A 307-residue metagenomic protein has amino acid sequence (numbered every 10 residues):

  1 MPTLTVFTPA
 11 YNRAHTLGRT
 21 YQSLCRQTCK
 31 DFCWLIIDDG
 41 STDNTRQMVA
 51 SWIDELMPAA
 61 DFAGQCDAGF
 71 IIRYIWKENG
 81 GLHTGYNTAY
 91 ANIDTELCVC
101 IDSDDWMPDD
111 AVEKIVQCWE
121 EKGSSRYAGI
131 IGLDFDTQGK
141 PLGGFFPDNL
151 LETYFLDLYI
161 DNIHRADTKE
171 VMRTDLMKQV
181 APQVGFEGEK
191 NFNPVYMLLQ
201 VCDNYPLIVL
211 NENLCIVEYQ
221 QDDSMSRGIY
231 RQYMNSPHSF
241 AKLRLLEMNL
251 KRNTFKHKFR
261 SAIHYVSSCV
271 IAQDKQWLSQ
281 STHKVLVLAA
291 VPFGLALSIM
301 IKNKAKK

Functional and structural regions predicted by a protein language model:
R13-R26: Short, well-formed alpha-helical segments that are part of the catalytic scaffolds of diverse glycosyltransferases
S23, D38-M48, D102: A conserved acidic beta->alpha catalytic loop
D31-G40, R73-E78: Short beta-strand/loop segment that forms part of the nucleotide-sugar
W76-I93: Glycine-rich, basic loop-to-helix element that forms the pyrophosphate-binding segment of sugar-nucleotide handling
C98: Short aromatic/hydrophobic "clamp" motif used to bind/position activated sugar donors
D110-G144: Conserved donor NDP-sugar-binding/catalytic core segment of glycosyltransferases
K140-G228: Conserved nucleotide-sugar donor-binding catalytic segment
N211-K307: C-terminal subregions of glycosyltransferases and related glycan-biosynthesis enzymes
